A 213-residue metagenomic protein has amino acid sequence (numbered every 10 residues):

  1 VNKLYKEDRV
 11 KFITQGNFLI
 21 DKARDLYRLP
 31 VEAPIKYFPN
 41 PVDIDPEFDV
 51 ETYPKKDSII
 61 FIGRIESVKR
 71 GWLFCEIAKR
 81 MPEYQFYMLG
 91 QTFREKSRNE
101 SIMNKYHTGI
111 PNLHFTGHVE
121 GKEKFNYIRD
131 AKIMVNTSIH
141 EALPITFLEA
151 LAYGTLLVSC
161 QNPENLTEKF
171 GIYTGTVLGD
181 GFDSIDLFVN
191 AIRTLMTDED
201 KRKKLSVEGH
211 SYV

Functional and structural regions predicted by a protein language model:
N2-P34, V42-I44: A short, active-site helix/loop in glycosyltransferases that binds the activated sugar's phosphate group
R24, K36-D57: Acidic anion/phosphate-binding donor-loop and adjacent secondary structure in glycosyltransferase catalytic cores
E66-R80: A conserved mid-protein helix/loop that constitutes part of the nucleotide-sugar donor-binding site
E100-V119: Nucleotide-activated donor-binding/catalytic signature segment of Leloir-type glycosyltransferases, i.e., the conserved
I139: Aromatic "clamp/platform" in nucleotide-sugar-dependent glycosyltransferases that forms part of the donor/acceptor
L156-C160: Short hydrophobic beta-strand element within catalytic cores of glycosyltransferases and related nucleotide-activated
L166-R193: Change "using UDP/GDP/dTDP sugars" to "using nucleotide sugars
T194, K201-V213: A short, well-ordered alpha-helix in the C-terminal region of glycosyltransferases
